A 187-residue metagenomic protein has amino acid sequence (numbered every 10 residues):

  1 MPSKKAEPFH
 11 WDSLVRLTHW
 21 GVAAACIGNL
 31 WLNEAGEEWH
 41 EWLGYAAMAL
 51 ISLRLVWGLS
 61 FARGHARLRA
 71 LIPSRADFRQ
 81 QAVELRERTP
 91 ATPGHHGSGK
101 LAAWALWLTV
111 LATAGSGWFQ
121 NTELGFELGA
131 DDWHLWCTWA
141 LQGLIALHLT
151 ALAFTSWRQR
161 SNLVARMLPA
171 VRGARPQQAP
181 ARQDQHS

Functional and structural regions predicted by a protein language model:
M1-S187: Membrane-embedded alpha-helical bundles that constitute the cytochrome b-like, heme-associated redox core of multi-pass
